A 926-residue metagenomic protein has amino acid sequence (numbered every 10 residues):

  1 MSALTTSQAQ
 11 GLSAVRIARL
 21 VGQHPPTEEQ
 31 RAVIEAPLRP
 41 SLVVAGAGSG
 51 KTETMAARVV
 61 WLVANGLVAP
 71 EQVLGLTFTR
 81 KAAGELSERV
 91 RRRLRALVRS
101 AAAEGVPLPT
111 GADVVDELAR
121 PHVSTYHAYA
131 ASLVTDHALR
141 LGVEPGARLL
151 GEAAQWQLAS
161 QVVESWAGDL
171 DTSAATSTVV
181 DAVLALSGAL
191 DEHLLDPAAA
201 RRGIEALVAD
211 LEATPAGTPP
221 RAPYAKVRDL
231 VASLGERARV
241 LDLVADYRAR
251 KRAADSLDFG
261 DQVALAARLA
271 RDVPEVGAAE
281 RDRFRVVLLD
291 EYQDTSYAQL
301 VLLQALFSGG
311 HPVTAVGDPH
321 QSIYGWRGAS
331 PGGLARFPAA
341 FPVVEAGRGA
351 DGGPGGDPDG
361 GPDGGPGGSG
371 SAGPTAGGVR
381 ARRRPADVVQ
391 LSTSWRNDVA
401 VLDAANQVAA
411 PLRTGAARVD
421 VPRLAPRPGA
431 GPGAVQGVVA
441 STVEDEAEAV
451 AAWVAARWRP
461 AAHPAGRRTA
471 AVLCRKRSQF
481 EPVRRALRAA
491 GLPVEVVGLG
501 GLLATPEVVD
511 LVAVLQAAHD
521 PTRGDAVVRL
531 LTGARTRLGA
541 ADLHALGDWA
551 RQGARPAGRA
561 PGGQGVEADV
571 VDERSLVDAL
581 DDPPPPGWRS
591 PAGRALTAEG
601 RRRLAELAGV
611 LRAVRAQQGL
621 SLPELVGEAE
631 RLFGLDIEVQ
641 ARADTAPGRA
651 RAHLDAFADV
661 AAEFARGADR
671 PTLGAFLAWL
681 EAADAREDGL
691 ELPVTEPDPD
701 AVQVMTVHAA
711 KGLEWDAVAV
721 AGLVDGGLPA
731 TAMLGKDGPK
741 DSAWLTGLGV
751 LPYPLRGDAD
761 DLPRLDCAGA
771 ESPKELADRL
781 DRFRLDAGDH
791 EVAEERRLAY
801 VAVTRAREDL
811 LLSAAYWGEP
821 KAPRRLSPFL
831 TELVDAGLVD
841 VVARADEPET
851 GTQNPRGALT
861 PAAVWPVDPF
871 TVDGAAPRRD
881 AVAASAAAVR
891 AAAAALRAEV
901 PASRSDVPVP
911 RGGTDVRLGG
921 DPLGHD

Functional and structural regions predicted by a protein language model:
M1-R92, A153, A199, A216 (+9 more regions): Conserved motor-region signature of P-loop NTPase helicases/translocases
S2-V21, L38-P40, L62-A264, P274-G277 (+7 more regions): A basic/glycine-biased coupling hinge at the interface between accessory DNA-binding modules
R16, L158, V162, L186 (+11 more regions): A general alpha-helix detector
H122, Y129, L158, V179-L186 (+14 more regions): Residue-level detector of well-ordered alpha-helical segments, enriched for hydrophobic/aromatic packing positions
R140-G146, Y247-R250, V388-L391, Q436-G437 (+2 more regions): Short hinge/gating elements
A189, A400, A404-V408, L830 (+1 more regions): Structured, non-catalytic alpha/beta "coupling" segments that mediate domain-domain communication and provide generic
A206, K226-D229, S233-R237, G415 (+6 more regions): Conserved helicase C-terminal RecA-like lobe
A490, A595, L607, T831-D926: C-terminal, charged and often intrinsically disordered regions of DNA end-processing helicases and nucleases
